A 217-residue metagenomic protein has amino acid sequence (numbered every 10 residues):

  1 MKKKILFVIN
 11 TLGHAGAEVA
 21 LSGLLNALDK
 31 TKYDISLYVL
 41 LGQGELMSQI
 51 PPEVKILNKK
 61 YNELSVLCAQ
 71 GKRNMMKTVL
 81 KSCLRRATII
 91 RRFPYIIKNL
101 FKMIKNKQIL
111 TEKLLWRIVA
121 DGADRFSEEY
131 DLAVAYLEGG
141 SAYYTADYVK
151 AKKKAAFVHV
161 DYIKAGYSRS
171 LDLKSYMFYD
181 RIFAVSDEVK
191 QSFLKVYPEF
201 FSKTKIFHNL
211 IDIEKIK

Functional and structural regions predicted by a protein language model:
K2-H14, G23, V39-G42: Nucleotide-activated donor-dependent transferases that construct or modify glycoconjugates
A17-L28, G42-Q49: Short amphipathic alpha-helix
K32-K107: N-terminal strand-loop element at the rim of the active site of nucleotide-sugar-dependent glycosyltransferases
I118-D121, I216-K217: A short helix/loop element that forms part of the nucleotide-sugar donor recognition site in Leloir-type
D121-E138: Short N-terminal targeting/anchoring amphipathic segment
V134, F178-D187: A short beta-strand/loop micro-motif in the catalytic core of glycosyltransferases that engages the nucleotide-sugar
G140-Y143, A151-S168: A short, histidine- and acid-enriched strand-loop-helix "catalytic/donor-clamping" loop that lines the nucleotide-sugar
E188, L210: Carbohydrate-associated surface elements
